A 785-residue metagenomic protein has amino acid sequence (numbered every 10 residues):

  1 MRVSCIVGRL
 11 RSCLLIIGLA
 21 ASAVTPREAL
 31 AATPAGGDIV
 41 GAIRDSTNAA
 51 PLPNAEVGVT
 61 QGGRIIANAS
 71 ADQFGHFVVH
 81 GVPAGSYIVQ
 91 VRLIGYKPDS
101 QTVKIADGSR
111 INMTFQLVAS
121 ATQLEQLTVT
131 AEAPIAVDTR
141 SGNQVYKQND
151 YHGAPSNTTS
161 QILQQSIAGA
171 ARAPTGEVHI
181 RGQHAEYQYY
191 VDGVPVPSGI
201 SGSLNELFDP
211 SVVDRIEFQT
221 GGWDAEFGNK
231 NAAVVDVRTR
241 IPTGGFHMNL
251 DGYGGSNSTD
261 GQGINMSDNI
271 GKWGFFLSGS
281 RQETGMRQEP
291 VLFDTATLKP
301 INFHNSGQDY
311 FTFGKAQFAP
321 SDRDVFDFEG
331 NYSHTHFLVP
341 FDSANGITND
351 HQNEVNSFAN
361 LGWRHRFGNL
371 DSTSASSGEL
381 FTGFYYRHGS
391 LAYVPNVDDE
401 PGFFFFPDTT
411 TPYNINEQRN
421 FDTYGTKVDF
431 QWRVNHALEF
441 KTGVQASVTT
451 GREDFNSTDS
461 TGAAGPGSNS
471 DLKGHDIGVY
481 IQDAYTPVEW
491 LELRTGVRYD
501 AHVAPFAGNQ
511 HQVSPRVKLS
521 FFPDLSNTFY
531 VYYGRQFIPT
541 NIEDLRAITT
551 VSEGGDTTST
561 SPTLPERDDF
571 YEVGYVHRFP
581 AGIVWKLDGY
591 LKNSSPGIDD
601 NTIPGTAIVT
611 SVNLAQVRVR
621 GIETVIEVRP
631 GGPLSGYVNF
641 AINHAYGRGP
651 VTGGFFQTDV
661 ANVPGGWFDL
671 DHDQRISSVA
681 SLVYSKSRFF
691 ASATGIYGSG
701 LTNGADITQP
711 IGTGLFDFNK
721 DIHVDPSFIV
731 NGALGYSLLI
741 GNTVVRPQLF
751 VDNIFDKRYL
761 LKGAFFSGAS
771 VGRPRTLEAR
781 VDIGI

Functional and structural regions predicted by a protein language model:
V24-V137, H152, A171, G193 (+2 more regions): Periplasm-facing N-terminal accessory domains of Gram-negative outer-membrane beta-barrel systems
R64, Y96-K97, K104-Q116, E125-A185 (+6 more regions): Periplasmic N-terminal accessory/gating domains of Gram-negative outer-membrane beta-barrel systems
L204-E206, R215-W223, V234, R238-D268 (+3 more regions): Short strand-turn segments of transmembrane beta-barrel domains in outer membranes, especially the first one or two
S256-E283, D294-H336, E354-D371, V434-L438 (+1 more regions): Transmembrane beta-barrel wall of Gram-negative outer-membrane proteins
T284, F303-N305, R323-T373, L380 (+2 more regions): Flexible loop and strand-edge segments within Gram-negative outer membrane beta-barrel domains
A319, F668-I785: Conserved C-terminal beta-signal and adjacent last beta-strands/turns of outer-membrane beta-barrel proteins
S377-V397, F522, F529-Y530, G534 (+5 more regions): Membrane-embedded beta-barrel scaffold of Gram-negative outer-membrane proteins
Y590-N593, N613-I707: Gram-negative outer-membrane beta-barrel transporters
